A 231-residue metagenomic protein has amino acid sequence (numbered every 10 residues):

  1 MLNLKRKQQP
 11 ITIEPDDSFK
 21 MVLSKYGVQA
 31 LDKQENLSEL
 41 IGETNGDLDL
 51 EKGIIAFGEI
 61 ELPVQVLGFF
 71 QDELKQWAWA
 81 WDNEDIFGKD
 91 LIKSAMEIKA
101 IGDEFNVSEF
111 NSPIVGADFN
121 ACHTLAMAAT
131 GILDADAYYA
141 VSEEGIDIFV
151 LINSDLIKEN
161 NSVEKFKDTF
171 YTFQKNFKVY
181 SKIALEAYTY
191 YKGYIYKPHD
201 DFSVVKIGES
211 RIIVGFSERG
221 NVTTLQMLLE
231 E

Functional and structural regions predicted by a protein language model:
M1-S94, A100: N-terminal leader/presequence regions that precede the main folded/catalytic core
A30, S142-E143, K192: Generic alpha-helical secondary structure signal
N36-L48, V64-Q65, L133-Y138, Y190-I195 (+1 more regions): Short small/polar-residue motifs
T44-E51, S142-E144, Y196-D201, S217-E218: Short, ordered beta-strand-loop transition motifs
F57-L62, D82-D85, I152-D155, K206-R211 (+1 more regions): Secondary-structure transition/turn motif
E61-F70, L151, I212-E218: Short amphipathic beta-strand/extended segments with alternating polar/hydrophobic composition
E84-V179: Surface-exposed beta-loop interaction hotspot
N161-E231: Alpha-helical oligomerization segments
